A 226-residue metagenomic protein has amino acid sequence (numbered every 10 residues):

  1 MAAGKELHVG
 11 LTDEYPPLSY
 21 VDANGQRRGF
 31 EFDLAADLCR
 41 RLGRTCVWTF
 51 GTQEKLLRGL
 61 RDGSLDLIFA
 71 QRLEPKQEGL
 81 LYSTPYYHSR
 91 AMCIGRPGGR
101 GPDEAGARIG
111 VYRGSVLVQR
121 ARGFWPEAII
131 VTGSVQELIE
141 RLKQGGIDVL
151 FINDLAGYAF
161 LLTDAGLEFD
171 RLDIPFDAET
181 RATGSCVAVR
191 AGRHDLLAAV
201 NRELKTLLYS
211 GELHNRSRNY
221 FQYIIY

Functional and structural regions predicted by a protein language model:
G4-D13, R100-Q119, I130: Short loop->beta-strand "edge-of-pocket" segments that line small-molecule binding or catalytic clefts across diverse
G4-G29: Short glycine-rich His-centered loop
H8, D62, D66-L67, D148-V149 (+2 more regions): Short, Asp-centered acidic motifs that coordinate Mg2+ and/or phosphate in catalytic or ligand-binding sites
D13, Y87-M92, L162-K205, F221-Y226: Periplasmic-binding protein-like
Y15, F32-D33, V47-R58, I130-Q144: Short helix-initiation/N-cap motifs at beta->coil->alpha
F30, L34, E104-R108, G192-T206 (+2 more regions): Short amphipathic alpha-helical coupling segments at ligand-binding clamshell hinges and other catalytic/signaling
F32, A36, R40, T45-A105 (+2 more regions): Acidic, polar ligand-binding/catalytic clefts
R120-E137, F169-D173, L204-Y226: Ligand-binding clefts/hinges and TM-proximal coupling segments of bilobed small-molecule sensing domains
